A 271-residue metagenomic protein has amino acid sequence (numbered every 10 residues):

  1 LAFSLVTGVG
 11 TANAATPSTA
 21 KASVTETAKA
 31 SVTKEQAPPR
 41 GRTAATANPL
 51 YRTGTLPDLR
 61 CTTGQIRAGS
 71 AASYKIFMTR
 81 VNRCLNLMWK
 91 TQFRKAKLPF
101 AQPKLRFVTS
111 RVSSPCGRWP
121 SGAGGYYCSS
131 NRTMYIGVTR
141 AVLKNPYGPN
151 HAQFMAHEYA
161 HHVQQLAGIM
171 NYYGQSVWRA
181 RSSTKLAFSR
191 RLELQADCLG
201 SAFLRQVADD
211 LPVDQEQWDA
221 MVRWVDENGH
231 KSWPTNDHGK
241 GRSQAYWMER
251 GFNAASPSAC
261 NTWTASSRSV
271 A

Functional and structural regions predicted by a protein language model:
L1-T7: Bacterial N-terminal signal peptides
G8-A71, S183: N-terminal low-complexity, Pro/Thr-rich disordered segments that flank secretion/membrane-targeting signals
A45-A47, Y51, N228-A271: Pan-zinc metallopeptidase signature
I76-N131, R190: Auxiliary, metal-adjacent structural segments of Zn-dependent hydrolase domains
P115-P149, Q165: Active-site scaffold of zinc-dependent metalloenzymes
Y147-V163: Short alpha-helix carrying the canonical HExxH Zn2+-binding catalytic motif
Y159-Q175: Catalytic Zn2+-binding segment of zinc metalloproteases
S182-D209: Post-HExxH zinc-binding segment in Zn-dependent metallohydrolases
